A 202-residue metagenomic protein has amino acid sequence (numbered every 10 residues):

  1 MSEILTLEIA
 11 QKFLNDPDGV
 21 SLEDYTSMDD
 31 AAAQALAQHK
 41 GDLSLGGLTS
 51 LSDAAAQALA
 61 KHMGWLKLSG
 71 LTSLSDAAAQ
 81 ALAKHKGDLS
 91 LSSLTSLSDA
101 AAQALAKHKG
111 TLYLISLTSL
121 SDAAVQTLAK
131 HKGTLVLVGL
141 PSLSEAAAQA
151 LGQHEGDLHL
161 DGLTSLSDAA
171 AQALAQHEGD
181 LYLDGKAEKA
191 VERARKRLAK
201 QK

Functional and structural regions predicted by a protein language model:
M1-K202: N-terminal capping/linker segments that flank leucine-rich repeat
